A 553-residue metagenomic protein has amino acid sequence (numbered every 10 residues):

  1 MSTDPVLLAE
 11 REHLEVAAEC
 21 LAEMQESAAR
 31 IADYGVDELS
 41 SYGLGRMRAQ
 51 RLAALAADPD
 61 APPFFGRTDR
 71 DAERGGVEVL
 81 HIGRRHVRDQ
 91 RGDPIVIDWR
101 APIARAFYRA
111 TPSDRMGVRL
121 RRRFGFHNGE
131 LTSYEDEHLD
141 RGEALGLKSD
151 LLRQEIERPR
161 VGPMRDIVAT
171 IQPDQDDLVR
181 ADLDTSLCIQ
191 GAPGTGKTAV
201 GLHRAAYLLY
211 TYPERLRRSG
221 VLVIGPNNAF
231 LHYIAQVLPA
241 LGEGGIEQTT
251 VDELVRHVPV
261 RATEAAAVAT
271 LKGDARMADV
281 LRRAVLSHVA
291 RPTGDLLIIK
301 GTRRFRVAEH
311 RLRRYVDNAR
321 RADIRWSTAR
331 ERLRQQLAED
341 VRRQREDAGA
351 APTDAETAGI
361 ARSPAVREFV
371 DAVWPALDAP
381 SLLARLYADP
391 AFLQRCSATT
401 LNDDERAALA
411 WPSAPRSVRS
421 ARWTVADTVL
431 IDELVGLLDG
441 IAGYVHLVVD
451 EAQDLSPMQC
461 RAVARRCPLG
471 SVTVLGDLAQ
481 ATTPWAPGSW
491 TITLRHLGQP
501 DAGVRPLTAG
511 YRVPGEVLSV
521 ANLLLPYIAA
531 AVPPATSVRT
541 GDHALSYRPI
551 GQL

Functional and structural regions predicted by a protein language model:
M1-D176: Extended, charged low-complexity regulatory segments
D4, L8, H13-M24, D58 (+4 more regions): P-loop NTPase Walker
S186-L187, T473, R505: Conserved beta-strand position immediately N-terminal to the Walker
G191, E451, G476-D477: The Walker A (P-loop) glycine that initiates the GxxxxGKT/S ATP-binding motif of P-loop NTPases
L209-L447, D454-A462, G470, A479 (+1 more regions): Alpha-helical nucleic-acid-binding subdomain of P-loop helicases immediately C-terminal to the Walker A/P-loop
I234-L241, T482-Q499, L518-N522: Short regulatory helix/loop adjacent to the ATP-binding pocket of P-loop NTPases
A265-L286, Q499-Q552: Conserved coupling/interface region of RecA-like P-loop/ASCE motor cores
P457-S471, P487-L497: Short, conserved "post-DEAD/DEAH" coupling segment immediately C-terminal to helicase motif II within the SF2/RecA-like
